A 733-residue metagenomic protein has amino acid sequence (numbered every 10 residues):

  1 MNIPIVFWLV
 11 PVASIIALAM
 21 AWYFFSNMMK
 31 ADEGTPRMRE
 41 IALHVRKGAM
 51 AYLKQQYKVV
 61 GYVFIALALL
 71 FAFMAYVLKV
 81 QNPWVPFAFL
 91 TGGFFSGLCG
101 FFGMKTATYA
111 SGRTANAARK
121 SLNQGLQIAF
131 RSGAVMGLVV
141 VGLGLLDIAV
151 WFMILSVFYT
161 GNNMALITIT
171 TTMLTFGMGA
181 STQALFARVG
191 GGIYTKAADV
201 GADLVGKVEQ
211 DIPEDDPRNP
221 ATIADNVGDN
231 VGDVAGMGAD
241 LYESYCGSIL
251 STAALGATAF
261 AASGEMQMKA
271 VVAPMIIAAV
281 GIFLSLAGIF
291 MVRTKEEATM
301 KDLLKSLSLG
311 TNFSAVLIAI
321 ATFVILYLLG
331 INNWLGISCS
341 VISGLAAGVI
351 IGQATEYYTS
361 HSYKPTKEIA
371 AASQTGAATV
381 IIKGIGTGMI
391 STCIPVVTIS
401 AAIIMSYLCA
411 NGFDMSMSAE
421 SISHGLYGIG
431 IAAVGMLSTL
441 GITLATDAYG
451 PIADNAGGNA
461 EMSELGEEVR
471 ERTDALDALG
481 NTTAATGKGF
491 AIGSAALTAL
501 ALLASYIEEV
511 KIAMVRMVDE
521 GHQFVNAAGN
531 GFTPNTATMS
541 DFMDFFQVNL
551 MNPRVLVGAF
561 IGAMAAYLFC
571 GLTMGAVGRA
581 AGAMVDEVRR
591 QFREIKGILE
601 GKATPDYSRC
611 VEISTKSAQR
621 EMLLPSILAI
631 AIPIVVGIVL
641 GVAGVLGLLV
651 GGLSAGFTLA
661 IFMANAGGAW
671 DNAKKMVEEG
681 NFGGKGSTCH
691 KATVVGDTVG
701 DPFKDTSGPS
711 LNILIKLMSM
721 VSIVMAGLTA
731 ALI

Functional and structural regions predicted by a protein language model:
M1-I733: Hydrophobic packing and interface segments
